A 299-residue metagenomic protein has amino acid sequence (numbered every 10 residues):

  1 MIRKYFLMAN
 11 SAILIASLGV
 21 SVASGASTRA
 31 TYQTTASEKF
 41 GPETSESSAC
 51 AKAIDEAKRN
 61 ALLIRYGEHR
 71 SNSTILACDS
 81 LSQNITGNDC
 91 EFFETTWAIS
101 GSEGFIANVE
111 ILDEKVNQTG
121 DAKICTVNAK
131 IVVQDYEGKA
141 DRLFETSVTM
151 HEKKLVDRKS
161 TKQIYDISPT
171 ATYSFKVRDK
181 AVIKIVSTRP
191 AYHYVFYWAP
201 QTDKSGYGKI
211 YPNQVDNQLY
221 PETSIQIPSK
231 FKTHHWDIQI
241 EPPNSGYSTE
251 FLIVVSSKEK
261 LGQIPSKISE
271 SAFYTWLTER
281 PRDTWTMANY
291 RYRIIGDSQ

Functional and structural regions predicted by a protein language model:
I2-A12: Bacterial N-terminal signal peptides that target proteins for export
A16-A23: C-terminal segment of classical bacterial N-terminal signal peptides
A23-Q33, S298: Cleaved targeting-peptide boundary
Y32-F92: Short, well-ordered alpha-helical segments
S73, A77, T95-Q299: Secretory-pathway glycoprotein ectodomains that are cysteine- and/or Ser/Thr/Pro-rich
